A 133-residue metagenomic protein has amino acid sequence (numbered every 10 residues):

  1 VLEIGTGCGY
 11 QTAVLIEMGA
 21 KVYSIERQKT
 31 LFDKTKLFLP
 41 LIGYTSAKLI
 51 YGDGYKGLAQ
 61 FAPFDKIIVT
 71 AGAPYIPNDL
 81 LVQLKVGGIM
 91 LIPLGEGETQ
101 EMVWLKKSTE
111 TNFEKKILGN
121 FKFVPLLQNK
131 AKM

Functional and structural regions predicted by a protein language model:
V1-E110: Conserved nucleotide-cofactor-binding alpha/beta core module
G95-M133: Active-site capping/gating segments
